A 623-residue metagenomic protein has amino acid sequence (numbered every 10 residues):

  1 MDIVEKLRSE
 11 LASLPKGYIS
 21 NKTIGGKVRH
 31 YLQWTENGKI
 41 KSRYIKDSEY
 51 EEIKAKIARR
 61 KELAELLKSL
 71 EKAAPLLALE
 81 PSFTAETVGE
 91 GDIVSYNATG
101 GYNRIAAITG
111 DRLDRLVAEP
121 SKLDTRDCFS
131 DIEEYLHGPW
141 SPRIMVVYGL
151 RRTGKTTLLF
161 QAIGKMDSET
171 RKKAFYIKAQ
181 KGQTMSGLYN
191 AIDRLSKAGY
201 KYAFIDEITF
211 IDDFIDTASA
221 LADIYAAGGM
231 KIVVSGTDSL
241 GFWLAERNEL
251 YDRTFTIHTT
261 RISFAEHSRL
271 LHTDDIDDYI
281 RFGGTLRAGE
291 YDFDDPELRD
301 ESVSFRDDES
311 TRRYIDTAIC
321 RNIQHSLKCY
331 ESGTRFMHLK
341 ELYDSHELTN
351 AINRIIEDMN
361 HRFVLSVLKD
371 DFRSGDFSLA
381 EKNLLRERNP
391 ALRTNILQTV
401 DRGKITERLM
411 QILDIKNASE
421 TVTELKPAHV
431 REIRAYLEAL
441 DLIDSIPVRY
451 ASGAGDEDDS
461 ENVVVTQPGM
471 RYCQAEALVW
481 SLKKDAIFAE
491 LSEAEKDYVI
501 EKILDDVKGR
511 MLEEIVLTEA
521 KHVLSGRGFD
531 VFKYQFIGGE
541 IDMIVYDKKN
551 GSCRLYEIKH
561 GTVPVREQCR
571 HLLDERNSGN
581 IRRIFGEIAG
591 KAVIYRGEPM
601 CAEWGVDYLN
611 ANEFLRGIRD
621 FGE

Functional and structural regions predicted by a protein language model:
V88-G138: N-terminal pre-Walker A segment at the start of P-loop NTPase domains
K155-T156: Conserved lysine of the Walker
R171-A198: Short glycine-rich substrate-engagement loop in P-loop NTPases that contacts/grips substrate
I224-E246: Sensor-1/coupling segment of RecA-like P-loop NTPase cores
F242-N395: Interdomain motor-coupling "hinge/lid" segment immediately C-terminal to the ATP-binding subdomain of NTP-driven enzymes
N322-I541: Accessory nucleic acid-recognition modules appended to NTPase machines
A520, I541-V565: Conserved catalytic cores of phosphodiester-cleaving nucleases, focusing on short active-site segments
A589-E623: Domain-level recognition of nuclease-like catalytic cores that cleave nucleotide substrates
